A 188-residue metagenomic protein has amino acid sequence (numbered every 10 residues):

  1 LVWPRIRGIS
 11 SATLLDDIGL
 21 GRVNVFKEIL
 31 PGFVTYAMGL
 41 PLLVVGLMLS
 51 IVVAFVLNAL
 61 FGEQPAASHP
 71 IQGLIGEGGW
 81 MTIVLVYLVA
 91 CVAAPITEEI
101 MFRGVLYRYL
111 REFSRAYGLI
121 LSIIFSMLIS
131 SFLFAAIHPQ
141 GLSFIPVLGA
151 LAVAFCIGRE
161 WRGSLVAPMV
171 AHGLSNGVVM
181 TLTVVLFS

Functional and structural regions predicted by a protein language model:
L1-I6, G39, L43, A90 (+3 more regions): Structural signal for membrane-spanning alpha-helices in multi-pass inner-membrane proteins, emphasizing helix cores
V2-S11, I157-R162: Structural signal for the C-terminal ends of transmembrane alpha-helices and the immediately following loop
G8-A94, E112: Juxtamembrane helix-loop-helix connectors linking adjacent transmembrane helices in multi-pass membrane enzymes
F26-L42, R115-F144: Hydrophobic alpha-helical transmembrane segments of integral membrane proteins
P41, T97-I129, I157-S164: Membrane-interface helix/loop boundary segments of multi-pass membrane proteins
L47-N58, Y107, M180-F187: Juxtamembrane/transmembrane-helix interface segments of polytopic membrane transporters
A94-I100, G141-I145: Short helix-coil transition sites and intra-membrane helix breaks within transmembrane domains of multi-pass
I124-S188: Functionally important transmembrane alpha-helices
